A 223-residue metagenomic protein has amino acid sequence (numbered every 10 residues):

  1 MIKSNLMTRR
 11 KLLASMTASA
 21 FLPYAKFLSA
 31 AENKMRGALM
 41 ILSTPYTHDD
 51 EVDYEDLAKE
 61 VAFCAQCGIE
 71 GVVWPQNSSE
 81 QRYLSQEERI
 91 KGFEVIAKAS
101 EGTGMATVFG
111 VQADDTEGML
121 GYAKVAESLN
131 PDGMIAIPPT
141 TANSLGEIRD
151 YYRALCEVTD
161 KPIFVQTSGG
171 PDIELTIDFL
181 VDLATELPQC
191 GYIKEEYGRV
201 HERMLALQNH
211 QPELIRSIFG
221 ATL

Functional and structural regions predicted by a protein language model:
I2-L6, K11-A30: N-terminal export signals
Y24-E55: C-terminal segment of N-terminal export signals and the immediately downstream linker at the start of the mature
K34, G68-I69, L129-N130, T159 (+2 more regions): Short loop/turn motifs at secondary-structure junctions
A38, T107, I163, R216-I218: Hydrophobic/aromatic residues located in beta-strands of well-ordered beta-sheets within soluble catalytic
I41, P75, I137, E196 (+1 more regions): Conserved residues at the C-terminal ends of beta-strands
P45-Y46, E51-D172: Active-site beta->alpha loop and helix N-cap motifs at the rims of alpha/beta catalytic domains
G170-L223: Catalytic alpha/beta core domains of metabolic enzymes, predominantly
